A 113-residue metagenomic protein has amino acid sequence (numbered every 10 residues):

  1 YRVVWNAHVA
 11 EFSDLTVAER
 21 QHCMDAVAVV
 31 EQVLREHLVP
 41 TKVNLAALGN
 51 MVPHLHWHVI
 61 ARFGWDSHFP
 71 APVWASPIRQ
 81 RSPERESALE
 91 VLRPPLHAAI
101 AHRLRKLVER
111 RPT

Functional and structural regions predicted by a protein language model:
Y1-T113: HIT superfamily nucleotide-processing domains
